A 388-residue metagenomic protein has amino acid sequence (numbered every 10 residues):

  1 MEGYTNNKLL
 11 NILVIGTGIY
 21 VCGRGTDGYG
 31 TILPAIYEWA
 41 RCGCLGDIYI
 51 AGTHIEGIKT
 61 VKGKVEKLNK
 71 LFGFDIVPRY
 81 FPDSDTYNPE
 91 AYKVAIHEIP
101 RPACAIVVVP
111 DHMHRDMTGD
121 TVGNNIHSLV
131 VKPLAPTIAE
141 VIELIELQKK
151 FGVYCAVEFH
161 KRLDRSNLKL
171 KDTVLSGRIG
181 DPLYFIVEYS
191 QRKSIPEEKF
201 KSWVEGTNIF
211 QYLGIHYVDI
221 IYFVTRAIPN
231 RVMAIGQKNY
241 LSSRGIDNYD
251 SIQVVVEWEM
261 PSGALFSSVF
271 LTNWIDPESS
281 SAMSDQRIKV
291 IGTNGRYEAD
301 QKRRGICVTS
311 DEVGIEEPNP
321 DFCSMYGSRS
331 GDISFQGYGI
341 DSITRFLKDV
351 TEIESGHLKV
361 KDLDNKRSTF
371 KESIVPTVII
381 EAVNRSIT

Functional and structural regions predicted by a protein language model:
E2-K8, A51, G73, R345-T388: C-terminal helix-rich "cap/oligomerization" subdomain common to oxidoreductases
E2-N124, I142, E146, K150: N-terminal glycine-/serine-/threonine-rich beta1-alpha1-beta2 phosphate-ribose binding loop of Rossmann-like
G18, A156, K161-Y249, V254: Predominantly a Rossmann-like dinucleotide-binding segment in NAD(P)-dependent oxidoreductases
I106-V107, V130, V187: Redox-cofactor binding/interface segments in oxidoreductases and associated redox assembly factors
N125, V131-P133: Short helix/strand-capping hinge loops at secondary-structure junctions that flank key functional elements
V130-V131, C155-V157, A299: Hydrophobic residues in well-ordered beta-strands that form the structural core
Y212-E312, D332, D341-L358, I380-N384: Contiguous beta-strand/loop segments that form the cofactor/metal-binding neighborhood of enzyme cores
